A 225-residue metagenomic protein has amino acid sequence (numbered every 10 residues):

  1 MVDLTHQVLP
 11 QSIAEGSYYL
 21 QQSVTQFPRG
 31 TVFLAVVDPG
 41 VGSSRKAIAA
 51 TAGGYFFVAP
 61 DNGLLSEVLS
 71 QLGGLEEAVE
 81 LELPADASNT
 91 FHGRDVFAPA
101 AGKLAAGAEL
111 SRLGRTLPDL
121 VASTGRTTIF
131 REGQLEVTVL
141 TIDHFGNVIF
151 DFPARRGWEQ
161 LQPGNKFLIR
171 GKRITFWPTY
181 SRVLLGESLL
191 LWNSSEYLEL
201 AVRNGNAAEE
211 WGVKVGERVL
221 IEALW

Functional and structural regions predicted by a protein language model:
M1-V2, T31-L34, A47-A49, G54-V58 (+8 more regions): Structural motif
D3, Q7-Q22, Q26-V37, G42-D95: Active-site histidine-anchored catalytic micro-motif
L4-H6, V36-P39, A52-G53, P60-N62 (+9 more regions): Fold-independent oxyanion-binding glycine-rich loops and adjacent beta-strand/coil segments at enzyme active sites
T25, R29, S70-G74, G102-L110 (+2 more regions): Generic secondary-structure signature for well-ordered alpha-helical cores
T25-R29, V41-G42, A49-A52, L72 (+6 more regions): Solvent-exposed alpha-helices and their adjacent loops that cap or buttress functional pockets in soluble metabolic
S88-D151, R156-L161: Anionic-ligand-binding alpha/beta catalytic cores of soluble enzymes and soluble regulatory domains that recognize
I149-G212: A conserved acidic, glycine/proline-rich C-terminal tail/linker
V215-A223: Surface-exposed interaction regions enriched in Ser/Thr/Asp/Glu that occur as long low-complexity tracts or repetitive
